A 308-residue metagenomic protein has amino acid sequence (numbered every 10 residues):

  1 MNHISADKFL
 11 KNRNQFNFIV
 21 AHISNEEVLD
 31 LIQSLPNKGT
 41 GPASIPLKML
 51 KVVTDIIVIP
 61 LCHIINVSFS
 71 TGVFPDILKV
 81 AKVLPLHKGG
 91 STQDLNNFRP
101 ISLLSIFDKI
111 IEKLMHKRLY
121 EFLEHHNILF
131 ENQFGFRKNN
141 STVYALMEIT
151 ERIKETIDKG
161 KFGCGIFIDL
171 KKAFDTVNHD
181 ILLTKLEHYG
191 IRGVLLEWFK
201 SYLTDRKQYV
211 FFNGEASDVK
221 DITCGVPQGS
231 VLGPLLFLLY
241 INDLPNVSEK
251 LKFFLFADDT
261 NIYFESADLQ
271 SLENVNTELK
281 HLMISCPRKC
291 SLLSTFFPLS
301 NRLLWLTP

Functional and structural regions predicted by a protein language model:
M1-N96, S102, K109-I110, L129: Surface-exposed loop/turn segments and immediately adjacent short secondary-structure elements within folded domains
F18-I19, E215, L293-P308: Short, conserved micro-motifs composed of acidic
A21-Q33, P60-V67, K117-L119, L146-T156 (+1 more regions): Inter-domain linker/hinge segments that demarcate the starts of reverse transcriptase and RNase H-type modules
V28, I32, G41, L61 (+15 more regions): Mobile genetic element proteins and their domesticated derivatives, centered on retroelements and DNA transposons
P36-I45, V83, D94-L103, Y144-E187: Conserved catalytic palm subdomain of right-hand nucleotidyl-transferase polymerases, strongest for RNA-directed enzymes
M115-Q133, P234-F264: Active-site palm subdomain of RNA-directed nucleic acid polymerases
L170-L255: Conserved polymerase palm-domain catalytic core
A173-Y189, N261-I284: Catalytic palm subdomain of template-directed nucleic-acid polymerases, centered on the conserved carboxylate motif
